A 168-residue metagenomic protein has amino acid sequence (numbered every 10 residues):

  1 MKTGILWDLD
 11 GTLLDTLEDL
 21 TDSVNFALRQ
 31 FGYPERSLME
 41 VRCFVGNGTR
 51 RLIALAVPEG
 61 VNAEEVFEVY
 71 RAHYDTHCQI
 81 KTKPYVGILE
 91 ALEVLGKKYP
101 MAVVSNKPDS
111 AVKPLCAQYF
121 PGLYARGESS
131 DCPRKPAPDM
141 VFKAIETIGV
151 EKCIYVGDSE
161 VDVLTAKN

Functional and structural regions predicted by a protein language model:
M1, G96-Y99, T147-K152: Glycine-rich phosphate-binding loop signature in dinucleotide/nucleotide-binding domains
K2-L89, E93, K97: N-terminal helical cap/lid subdomain that shapes the substrate entry/recognition surface in HAD-like hydrolases
L6-D8, V104, V156: Generic enzyme active-site microenvironment
L13, M101, Y155: Conserved SAM-binding loop
L17-E18, N47, L89, N106-D109 (+2 more regions): Alpha-helix N-cap/helix-start capping motif
I80, P108-N168: Substrate-recognition "cap/lid" segment bordering the active-site pocket of phosphatases
P84, V104, P133: Residue-level marker of regulatory loop/turn positions in helix-turn-helix DNA-binding domains and in histidine
I88-A117: Substrate-recognition element of Asp-dependent hydrolases with the DxDx(T/V) motif
